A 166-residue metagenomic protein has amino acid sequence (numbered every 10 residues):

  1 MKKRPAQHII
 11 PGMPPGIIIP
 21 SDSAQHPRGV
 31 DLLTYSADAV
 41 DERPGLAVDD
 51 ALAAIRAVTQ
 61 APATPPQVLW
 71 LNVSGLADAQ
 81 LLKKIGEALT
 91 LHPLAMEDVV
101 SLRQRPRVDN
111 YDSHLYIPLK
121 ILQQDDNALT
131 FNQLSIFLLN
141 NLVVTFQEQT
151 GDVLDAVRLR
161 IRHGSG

Functional and structural regions predicted by a protein language model:
M1-G166: Peripheral, non-transmembrane regulatory/ligand-interaction domains of membrane transport proteins
